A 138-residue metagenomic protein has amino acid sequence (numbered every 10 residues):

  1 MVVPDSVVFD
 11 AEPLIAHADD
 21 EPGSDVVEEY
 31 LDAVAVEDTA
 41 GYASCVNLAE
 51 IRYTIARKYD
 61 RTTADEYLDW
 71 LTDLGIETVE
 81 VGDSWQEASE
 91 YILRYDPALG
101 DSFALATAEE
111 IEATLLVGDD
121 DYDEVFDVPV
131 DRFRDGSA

Functional and structural regions predicted by a protein language model:
M1-A43, A56-E66: Short, well-structured N-terminal submotif of metal-dependent ribonuclease cores
M1-V2, S6, L74-E77, L105 (+1 more regions): Acidic, PIN/NYN-like endoribonuclease modules and their adjacent C-terminal/linker elements
F9, Y42-A43, L99-S102, V117: Short beta-strand scaffold positions
L14, L48, Y122-D123: A generic structural signal for short hydrophobic patches within well-formed alpha-helices
A64-E77: Extended, non-globular alpha-helical segments
E77-T114: Active-site neighborhoods of divalent-metal-dependent phosphate/nucleic-acid chemistry enzymes
